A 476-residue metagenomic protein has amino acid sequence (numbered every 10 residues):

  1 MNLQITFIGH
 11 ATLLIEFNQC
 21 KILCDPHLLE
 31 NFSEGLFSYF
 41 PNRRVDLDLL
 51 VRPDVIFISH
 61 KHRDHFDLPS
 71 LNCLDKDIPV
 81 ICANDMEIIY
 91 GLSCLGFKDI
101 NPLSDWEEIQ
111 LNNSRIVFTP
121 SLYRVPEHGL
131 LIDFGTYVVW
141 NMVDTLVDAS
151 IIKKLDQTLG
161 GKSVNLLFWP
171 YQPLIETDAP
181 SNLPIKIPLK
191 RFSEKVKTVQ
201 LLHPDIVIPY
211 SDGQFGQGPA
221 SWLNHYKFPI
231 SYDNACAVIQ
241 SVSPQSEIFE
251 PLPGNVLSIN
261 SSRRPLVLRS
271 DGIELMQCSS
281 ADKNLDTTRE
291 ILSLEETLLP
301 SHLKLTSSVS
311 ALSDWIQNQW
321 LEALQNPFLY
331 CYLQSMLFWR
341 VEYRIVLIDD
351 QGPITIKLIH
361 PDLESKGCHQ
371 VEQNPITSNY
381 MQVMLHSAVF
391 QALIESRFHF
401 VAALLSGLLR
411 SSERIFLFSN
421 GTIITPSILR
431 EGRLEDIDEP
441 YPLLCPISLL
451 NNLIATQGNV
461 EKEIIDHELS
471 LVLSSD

Functional and structural regions predicted by a protein language model:
N2-D46, P126-D144: Conserved beta-strand hairpin/beta-sheet module of binuclear metal-dependent hydrolase folds, prominently
Q19-I58, L68-C73, V147-K162, K366 (+1 more regions): Pre-active-site segment of Zn-dependent metallo-hydrolases
L23-D25, P53-H62, F66, I81-N84 (+5 more regions): Active-site neighborhood of phospho(di)ester-bond hydrolases with catalytic His/Asp-centered motifs
R43-E108: Active-site HxH/HxHxD metal-binding segment of metal-dependent hydrolases
L49-L50, H65-N72, K76-P79, V117 (+3 more regions): Mobile, glycine- and charge-enriched loop segments and immediately flanking short secondary-structure elements within
C82-Y137, A237: Metallo-beta-lactamase
S150-S243: Cap/insert and terminal regions of metallo-dependent hydrolase folds
L257-N260, L266-D476: Feature captures hydrophobic
